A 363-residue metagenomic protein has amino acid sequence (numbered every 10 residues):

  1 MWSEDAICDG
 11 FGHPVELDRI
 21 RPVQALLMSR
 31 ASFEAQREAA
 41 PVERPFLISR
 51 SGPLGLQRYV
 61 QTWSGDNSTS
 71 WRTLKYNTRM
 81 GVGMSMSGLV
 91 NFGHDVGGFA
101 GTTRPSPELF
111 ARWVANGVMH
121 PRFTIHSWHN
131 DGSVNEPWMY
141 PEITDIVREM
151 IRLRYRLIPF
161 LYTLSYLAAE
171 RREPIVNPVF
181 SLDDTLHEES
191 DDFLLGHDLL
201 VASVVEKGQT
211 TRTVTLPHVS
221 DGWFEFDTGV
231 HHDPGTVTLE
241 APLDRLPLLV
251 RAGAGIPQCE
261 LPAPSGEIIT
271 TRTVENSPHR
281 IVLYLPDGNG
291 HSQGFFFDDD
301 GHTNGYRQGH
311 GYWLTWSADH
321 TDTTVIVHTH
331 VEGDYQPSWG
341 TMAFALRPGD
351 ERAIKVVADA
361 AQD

Functional and structural regions predicted by a protein language model:
M1-R245, V250-R251, D300-H302: Catalytic-domain carbohydrate-binding cleft regions of carbohydrate-active enzymes
R245-A360: Accessory, solvent-exposed terminal regions and/or long lumenal/extracellular loops of proteins
